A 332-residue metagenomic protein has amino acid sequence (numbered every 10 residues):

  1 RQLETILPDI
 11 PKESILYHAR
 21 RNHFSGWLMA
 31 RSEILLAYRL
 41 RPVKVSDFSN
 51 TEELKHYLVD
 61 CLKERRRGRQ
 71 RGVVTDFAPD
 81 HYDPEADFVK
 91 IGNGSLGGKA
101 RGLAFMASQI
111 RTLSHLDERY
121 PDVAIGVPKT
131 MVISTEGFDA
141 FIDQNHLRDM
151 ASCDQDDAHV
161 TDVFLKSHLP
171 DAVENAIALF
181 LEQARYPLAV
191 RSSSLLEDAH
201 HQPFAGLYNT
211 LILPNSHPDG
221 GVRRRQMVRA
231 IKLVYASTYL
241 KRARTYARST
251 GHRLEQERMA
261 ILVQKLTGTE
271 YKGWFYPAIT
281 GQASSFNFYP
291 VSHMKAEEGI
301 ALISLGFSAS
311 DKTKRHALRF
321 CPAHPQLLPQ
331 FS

Functional and structural regions predicted by a protein language model:
R1-Q70: Terminal, compositionally biased segments used for targeting/anchoring and flexible tails
A37-V43, F105, E136-F138, I212-P214: Short hydrophobic alpha-helical segments that form membrane-spanning helices or hydrophobic packing faces of helical
S46-G68, S152-E182, A236-Y239, A243-A247: Charge-dense polyanion-binding interfaces
Q70-F77: Long, charged amphipathic helices and adjacent flexible linkers at domain junctions
F77-E118, S167-S332: Conserved mixed alpha/beta core segments that line enzyme active sites in large multi-domain catalysts
D117-I125: An N-terminal structural lobe/cap that precedes and organizes the functional/catalytic core across diverse proteins
V127-C153: Terminal amphipathic helices with adjacent charged low-complexity linkers/tails
H146-V160, T210-L211, P218: Glycine-/small-residue-rich beta-strand-loop submotif within the FAD-binding core of flavoenzymes
